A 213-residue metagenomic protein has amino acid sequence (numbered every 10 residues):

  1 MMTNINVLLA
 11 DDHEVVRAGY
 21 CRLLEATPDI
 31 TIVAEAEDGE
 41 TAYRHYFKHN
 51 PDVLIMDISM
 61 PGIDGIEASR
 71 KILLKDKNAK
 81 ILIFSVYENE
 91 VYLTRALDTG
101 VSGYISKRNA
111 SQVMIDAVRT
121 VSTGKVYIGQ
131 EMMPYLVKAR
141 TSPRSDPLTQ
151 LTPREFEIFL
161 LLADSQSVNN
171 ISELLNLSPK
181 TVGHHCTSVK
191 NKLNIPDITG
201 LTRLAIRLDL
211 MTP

Functional and structural regions predicted by a protein language model:
D29-E37, H45, I195: Short hydrophobic/Thr-rich beta-strand motif most characteristic of the beta2 strand and flanking loop of CheY-like
D38-T41, D64-E67: Acidic catalytic/metal-coordinating carboxylates
H49-I55: Active-site beta3 strand of CheY-like receiver
I58-M60: Receiver (REC) domain active-site loop signature in two-component systems and cognate sites in sensor histidine kinases
V91-D98, S102-P153, E157, L210-T212: Short, flexible helix-to-coil linker/hinge segments that flank and couple to helix-turn-helix
S145-K180: Helix-turn-helix DNA-binding segment
K190-P213: Basic, Lys/Arg-enriched C-terminal extension of HTH/homeodomain DNA-binding domains
